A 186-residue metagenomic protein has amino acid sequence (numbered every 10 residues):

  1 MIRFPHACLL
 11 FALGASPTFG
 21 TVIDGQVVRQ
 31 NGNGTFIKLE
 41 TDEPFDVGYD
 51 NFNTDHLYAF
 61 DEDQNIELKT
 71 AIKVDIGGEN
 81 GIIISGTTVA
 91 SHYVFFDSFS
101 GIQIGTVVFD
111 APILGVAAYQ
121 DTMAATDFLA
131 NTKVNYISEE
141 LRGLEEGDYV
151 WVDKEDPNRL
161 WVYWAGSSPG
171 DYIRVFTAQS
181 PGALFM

Functional and structural regions predicted by a protein language model:
M1-I23, Y172, T177-M186: Short, threonine-centered small-residue motifs that mark membrane-proximal processing/anchoring sites and TM-junction
T21-G182: Mature extracellular "passenger" or substrate-interacting domains of secreted, surface-exposed proteins
